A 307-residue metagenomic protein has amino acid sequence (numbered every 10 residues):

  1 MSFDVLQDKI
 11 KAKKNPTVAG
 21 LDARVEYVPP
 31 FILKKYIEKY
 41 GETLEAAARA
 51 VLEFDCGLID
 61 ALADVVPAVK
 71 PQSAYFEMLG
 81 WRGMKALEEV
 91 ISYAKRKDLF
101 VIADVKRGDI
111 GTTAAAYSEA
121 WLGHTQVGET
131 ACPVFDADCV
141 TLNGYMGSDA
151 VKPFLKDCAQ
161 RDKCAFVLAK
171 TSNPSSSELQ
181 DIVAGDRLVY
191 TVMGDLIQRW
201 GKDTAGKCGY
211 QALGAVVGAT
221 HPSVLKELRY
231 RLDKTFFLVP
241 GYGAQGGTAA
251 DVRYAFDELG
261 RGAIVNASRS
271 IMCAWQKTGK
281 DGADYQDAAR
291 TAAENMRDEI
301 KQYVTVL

Functional and structural regions predicted by a protein language model:
M1-A61, D281: N-terminal glycine-rich anion-binding loop in soluble enzyme alpha/beta folds
A19, V69, D104, V140 (+2 more regions): Conserved, mostly hydrophobic/aromatic
A46-A47, K70-M84: Glycine-rich, proline-tolerant flexible connector loops at the mouths of alpha/beta enzymes
L52, A219-N266, S270-A274: A C-terminal functional module that forms or caps the active site or interfaces directly with catalytic machinery
I59-V65, Y93-R96, L155-Q160, R229-L232 (+1 more regions): Acidic (Asp/Glu)-rich catalytic clusters
V66, D136-D138, A159-A165, G209 (+2 more regions): Glycine-enriched alpha-helix->loop->beta-strand junction motifs that scaffold or abut catalytic
D109-L213: Conserved anion-binding
V252-E258, C273-L307: C-terminal helical cap(s) of enzyme catalytic domains, especially alpha/beta-barrels
